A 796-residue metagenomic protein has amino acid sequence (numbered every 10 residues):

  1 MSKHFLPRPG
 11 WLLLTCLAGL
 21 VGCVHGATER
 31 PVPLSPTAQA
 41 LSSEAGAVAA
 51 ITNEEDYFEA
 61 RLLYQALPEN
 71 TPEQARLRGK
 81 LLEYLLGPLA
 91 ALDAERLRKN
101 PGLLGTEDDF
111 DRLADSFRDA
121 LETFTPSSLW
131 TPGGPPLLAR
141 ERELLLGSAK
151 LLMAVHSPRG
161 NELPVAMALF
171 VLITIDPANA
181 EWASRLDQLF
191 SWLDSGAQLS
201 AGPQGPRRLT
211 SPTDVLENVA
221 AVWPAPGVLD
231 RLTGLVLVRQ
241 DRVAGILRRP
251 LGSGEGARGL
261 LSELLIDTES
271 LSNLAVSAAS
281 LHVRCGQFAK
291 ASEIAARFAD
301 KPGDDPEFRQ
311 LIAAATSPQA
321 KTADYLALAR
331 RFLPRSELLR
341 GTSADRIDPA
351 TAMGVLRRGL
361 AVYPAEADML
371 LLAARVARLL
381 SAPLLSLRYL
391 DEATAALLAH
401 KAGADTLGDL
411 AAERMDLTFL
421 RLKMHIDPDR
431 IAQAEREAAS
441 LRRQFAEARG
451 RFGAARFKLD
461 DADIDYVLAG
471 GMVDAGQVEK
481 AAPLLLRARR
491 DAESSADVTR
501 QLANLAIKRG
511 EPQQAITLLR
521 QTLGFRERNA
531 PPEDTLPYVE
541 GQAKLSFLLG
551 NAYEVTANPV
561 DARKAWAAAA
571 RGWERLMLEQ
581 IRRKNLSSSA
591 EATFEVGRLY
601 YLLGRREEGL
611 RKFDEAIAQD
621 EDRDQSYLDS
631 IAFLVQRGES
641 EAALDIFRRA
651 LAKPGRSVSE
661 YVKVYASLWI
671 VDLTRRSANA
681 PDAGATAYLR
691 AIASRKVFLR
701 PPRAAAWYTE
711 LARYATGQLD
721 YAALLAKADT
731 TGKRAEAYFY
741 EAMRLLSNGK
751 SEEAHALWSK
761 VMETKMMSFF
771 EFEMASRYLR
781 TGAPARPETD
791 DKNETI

Functional and structural regions predicted by a protein language model:
G46-A49, E83, K150, A154 (+17 more regions): Residue-level recognition of tetratricopeptide repeat
E54, P88, R159, L193 (+14 more regions): Structural motif corresponding to the intra-repeat A-B loop/turn of tetratricopeptide repeats
Y64, F117, L169, L261 (+13 more regions): Hydrophobic/aromatic packing residues within the alpha-helices of TPR/SEL1-like helical repeat arrays
L67, A120, L172, V219 (+11 more regions): Canonical positions in the second alpha-helix
P72, P177, W223-P224, E269 (+16 more regions): Short coil turns that delineate tetratricopeptide repeat
R76, E143, G147, E181 (+16 more regions): Start-of-helix register in tetratricopeptide repeats
